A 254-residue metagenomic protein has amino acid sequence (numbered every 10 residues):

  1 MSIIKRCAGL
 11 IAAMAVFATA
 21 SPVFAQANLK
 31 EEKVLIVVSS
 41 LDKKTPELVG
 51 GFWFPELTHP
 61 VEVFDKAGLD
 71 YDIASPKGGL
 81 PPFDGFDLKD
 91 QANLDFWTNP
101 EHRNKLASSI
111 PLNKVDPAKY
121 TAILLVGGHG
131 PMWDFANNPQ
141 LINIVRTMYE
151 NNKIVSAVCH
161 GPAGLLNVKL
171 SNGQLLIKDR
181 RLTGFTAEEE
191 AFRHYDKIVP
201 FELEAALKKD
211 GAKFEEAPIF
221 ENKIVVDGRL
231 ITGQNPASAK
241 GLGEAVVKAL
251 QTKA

Functional and structural regions predicted by a protein language model:
M1-I11: Bacterial N-terminal signal peptides that target proteins for export
G9-T19: Bacterial N-terminal signal peptides
S21-A25: Sec/Tat signal peptide C-region and signal peptidase I cleavage site
Q26-N151, V155, A163-A254: Extended, subdomain-level signal for the structured scaffold at the beginning of enzyme domains
C159: Alpha-helical segment proximal to the catalytic Tyr-Lys
